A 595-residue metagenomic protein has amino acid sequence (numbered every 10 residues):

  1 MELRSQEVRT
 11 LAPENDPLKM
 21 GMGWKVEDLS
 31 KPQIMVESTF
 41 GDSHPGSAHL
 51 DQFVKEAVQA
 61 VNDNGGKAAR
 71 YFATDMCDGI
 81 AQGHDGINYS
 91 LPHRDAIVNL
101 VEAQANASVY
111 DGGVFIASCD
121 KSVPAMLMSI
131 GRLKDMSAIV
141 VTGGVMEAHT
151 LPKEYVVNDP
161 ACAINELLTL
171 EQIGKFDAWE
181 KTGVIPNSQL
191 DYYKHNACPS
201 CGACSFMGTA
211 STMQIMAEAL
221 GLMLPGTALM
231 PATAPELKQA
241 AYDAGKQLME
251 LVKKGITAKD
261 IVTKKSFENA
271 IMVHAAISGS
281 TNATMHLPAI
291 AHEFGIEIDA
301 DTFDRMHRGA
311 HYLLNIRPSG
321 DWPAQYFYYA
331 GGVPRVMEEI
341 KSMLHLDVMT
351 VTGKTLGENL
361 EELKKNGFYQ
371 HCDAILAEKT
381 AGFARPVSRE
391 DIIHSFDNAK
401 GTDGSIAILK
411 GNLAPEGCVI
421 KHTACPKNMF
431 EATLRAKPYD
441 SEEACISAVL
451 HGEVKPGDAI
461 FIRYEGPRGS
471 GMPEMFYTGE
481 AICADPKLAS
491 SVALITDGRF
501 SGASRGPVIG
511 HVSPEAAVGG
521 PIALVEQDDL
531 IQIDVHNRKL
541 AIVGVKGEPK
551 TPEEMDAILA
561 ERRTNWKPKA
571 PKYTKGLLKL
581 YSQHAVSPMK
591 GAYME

Functional and structural regions predicted by a protein language model:
M1-G46, F53-A73, G79, D85-S90 (+5 more regions): Catalytic or ion-coupling anion/metal-binding cores of large enzyme and transporter domains
S90-R94, V98: Well-ordered mid-protein domain cores that form the structural environment of catalytic cofactors
A105-M126, A138-T142: A short, small-residue-rich loop immediately preceding and capping a beta-strand
